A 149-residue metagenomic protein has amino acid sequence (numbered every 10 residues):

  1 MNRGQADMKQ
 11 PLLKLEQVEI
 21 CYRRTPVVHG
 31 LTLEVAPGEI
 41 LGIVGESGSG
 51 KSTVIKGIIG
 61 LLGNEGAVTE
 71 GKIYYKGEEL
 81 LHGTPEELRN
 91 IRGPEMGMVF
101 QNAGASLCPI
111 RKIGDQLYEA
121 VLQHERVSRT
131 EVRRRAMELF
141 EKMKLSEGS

Functional and structural regions predicted by a protein language model:
L13, V28-G30, I91: Conserved structural motif at the start of ABC-family nucleotide-binding domains
K14, T32-E34, Y74: ABC ATPase nucleotide-binding domain
V44-E46: The feature captures the beta-strand-to-loop junction immediately N-terminal to the Walker
I59-G63: Helix-to-loop junction immediately C-terminal to a conserved catalytic motif
A67-E79: Conserved ABC transporter NBD signature motif
L80-G97, Q123, R129: ABC ATPase NBD coupling module
N102, P109-Q123, R135: Q-loop/switch helix immediately C-terminal to the Walker
E131-S149: Conserved ABC ATPase "signature" region
